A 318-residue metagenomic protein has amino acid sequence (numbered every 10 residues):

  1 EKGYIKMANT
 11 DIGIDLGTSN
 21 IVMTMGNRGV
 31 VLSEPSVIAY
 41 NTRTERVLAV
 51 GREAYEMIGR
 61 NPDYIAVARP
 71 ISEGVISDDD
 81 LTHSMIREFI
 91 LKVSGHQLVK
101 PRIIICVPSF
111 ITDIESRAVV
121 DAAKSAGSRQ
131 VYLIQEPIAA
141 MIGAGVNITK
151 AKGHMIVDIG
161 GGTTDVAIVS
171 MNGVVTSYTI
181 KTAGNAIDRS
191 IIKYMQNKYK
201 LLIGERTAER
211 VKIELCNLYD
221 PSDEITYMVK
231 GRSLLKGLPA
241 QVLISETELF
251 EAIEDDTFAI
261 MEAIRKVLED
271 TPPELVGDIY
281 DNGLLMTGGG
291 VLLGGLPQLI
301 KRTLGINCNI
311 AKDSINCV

Functional and structural regions predicted by a protein language model:
E1-I159, A167-L284, V291-I315: Nucleotide/phosphate-binding catalytic cleft detector across ATP-hydrolyzing and phosphate-transferring enzymes
